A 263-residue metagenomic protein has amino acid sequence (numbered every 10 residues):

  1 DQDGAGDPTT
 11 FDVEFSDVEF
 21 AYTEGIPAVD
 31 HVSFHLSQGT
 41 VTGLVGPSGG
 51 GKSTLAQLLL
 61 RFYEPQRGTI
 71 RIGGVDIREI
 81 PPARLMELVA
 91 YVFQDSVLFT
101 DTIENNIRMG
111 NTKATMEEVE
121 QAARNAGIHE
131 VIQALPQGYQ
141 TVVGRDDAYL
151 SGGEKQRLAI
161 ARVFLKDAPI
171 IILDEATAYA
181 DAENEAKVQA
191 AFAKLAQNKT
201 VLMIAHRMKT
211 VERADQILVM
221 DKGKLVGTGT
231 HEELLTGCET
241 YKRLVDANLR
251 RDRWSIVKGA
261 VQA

Functional and structural regions predicted by a protein language model:
G4-A263: ABC-type nucleotide-binding domain
